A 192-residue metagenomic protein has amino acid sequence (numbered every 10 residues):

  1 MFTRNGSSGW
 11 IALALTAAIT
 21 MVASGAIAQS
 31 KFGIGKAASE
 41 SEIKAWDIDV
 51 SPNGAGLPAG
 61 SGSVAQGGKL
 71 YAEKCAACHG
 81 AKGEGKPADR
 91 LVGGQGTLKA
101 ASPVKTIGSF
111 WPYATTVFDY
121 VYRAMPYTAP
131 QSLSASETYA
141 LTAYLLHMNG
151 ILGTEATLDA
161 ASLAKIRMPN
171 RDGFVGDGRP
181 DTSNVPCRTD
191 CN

Functional and structural regions predicted by a protein language model:
F2-A14: Bacterial N-terminal signal peptides that target proteins for export
A23-G25: N-terminal signal peptide c-region/cleavage motif recognized by signal peptidases
G33-L70, P126-P130: Electrostatic cytochrome c docking/interface patches
V64, G68, E84-P126, A160: Gly/Gly-Pro-rich "capping" loops immediately C-terminal to redox-active cysteine motifs in periplasmic/lumenal
G67, Y71-A81, L91, L141-L145: The canonical Cys-X-X-Cys-His
C75, V117-F118, Y122-M125, Y139-N149: Amphipathic alpha-helical interface segments used for dimerization/assembly
L133-N192: Flexible coil segments in periplasmic/lumen-exposed cytochrome c-class electron-transfer proteins
